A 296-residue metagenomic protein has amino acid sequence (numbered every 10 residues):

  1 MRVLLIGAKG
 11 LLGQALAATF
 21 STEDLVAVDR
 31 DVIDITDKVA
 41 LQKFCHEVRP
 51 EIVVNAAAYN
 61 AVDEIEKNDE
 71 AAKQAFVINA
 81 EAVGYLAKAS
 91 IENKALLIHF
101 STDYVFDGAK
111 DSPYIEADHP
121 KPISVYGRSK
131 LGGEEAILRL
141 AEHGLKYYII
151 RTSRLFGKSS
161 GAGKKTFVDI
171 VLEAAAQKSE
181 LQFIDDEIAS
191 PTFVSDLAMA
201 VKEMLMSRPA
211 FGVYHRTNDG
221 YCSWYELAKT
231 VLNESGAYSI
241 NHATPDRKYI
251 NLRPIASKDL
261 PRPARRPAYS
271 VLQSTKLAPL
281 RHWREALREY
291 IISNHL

Functional and structural regions predicted by a protein language model:
V3-T19: N-terminal Rossmann NAD(P)H-binding glycine-rich loop of SDR-like oxidoreductase domains
I6, V28, A56-A57, L97-T102 (+2 more regions): SDR active-site strand-loop-helix element
S21-K43: Adenosine-cofactor binding site in Rossmann-like domains, unifying the SAM/SAH pocket of S-adenosylmethionine-dependent
K38-I78, I91: NAD(P)H-binding glycine-rich loop region in Rossmannoid oxidoreductase-like domains and their noncatalytic homologs
E70-V77, E81-Y85, V105-I150, R154-F156: Catalytic helix-loop patch of NAD(P)-dependent Rossmann-fold dehydrogenases
L138-A189, D196-M199: NAD(P)-dependent short-chain dehydrogenase/reductase
A200, S207-P263, I291: Mid/C-terminal beta-alpha module of Rossmann-like enzyme folds, strongest in SDR-family dehydrogenases/epimerases
R265-L296: C-terminal amphipathic/interface module of NAD(P)-dependent oxidoreductases and related NAD-binding regulators
